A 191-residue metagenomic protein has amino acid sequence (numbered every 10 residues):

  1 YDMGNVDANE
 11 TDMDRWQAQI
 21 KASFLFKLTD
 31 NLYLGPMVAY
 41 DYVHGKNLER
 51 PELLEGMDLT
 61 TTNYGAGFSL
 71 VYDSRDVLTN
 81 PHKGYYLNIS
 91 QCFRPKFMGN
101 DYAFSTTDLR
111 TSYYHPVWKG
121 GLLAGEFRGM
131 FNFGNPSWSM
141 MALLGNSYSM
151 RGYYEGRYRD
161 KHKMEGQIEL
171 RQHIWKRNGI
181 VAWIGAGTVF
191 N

Functional and structural regions predicted by a protein language model:
Y1-T62, G67, S147-Y148, R157-K163: Gram-negative/organellar outer-membrane beta-barrel architecture
G67-K176, I180-A186, F190-N191: C-terminal outer-membrane beta-barrel translocator/porin domains of Gram-negative envelope proteins and their
